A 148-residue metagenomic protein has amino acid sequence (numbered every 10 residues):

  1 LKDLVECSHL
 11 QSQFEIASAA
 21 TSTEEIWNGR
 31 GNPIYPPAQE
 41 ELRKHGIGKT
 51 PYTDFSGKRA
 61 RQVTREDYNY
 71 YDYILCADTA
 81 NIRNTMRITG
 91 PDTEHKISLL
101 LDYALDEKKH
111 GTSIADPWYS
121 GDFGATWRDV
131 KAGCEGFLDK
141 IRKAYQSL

Functional and structural regions predicted by a protein language model:
L1-L148: Short polar/charged helix/loop
